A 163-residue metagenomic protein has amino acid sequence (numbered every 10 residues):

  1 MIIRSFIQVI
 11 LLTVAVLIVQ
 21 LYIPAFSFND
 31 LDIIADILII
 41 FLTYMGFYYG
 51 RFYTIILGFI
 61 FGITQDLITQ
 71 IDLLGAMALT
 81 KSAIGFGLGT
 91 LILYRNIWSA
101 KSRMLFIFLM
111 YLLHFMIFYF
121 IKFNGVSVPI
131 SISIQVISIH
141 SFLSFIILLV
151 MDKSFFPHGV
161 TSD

Functional and structural regions predicted by a protein language model:
M1-D163: Terminal, non-globular segments
